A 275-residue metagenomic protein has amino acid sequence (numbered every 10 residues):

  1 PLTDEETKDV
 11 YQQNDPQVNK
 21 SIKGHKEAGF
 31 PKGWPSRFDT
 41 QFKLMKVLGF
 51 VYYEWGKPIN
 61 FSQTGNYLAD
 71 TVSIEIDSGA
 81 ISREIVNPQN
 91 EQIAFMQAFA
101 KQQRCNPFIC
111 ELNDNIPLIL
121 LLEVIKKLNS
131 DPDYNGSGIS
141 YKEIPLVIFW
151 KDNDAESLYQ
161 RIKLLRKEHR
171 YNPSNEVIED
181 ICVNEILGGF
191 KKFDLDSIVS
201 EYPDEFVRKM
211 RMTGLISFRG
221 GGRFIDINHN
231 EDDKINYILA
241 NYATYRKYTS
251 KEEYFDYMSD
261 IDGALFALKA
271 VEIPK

Functional and structural regions predicted by a protein language model:
P1-K275: Donor-sugar nucleotide-binding helix/loop cap in glycosyltransferases
